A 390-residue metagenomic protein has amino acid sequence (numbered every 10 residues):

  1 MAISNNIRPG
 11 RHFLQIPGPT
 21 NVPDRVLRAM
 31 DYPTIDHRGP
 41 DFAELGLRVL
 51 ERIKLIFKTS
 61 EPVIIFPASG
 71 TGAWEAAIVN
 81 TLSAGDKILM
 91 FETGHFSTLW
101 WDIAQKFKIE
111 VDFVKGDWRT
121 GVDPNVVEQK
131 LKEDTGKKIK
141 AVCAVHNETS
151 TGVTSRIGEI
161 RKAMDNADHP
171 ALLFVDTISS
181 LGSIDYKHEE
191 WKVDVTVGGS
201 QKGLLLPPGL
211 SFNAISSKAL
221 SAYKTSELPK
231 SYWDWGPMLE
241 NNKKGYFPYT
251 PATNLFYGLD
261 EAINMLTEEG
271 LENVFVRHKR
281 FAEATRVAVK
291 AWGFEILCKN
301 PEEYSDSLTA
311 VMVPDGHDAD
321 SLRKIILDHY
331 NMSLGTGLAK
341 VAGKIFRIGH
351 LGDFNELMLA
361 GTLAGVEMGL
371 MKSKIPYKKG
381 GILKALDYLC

Functional and structural regions predicted by a protein language model:
R11-P67, T71: A glycine-/small-polar-enriched, mobile loop at the entrance of the PLP active site in fold-type I
N21-V22, Q201-A291: Active-site C-terminal subdomain of aminotransferase-like
S60-L89, T93, S97-W101: Conserved beta-loop-alpha segment that forms the PLP phosphate-binding cup at the N-terminus of a helix
V122-G182, V195: Active-site phosphate-binding strand-loop segment of PLP-dependent enzymes
E189-Q201: Conserved active-site segment immediately N-terminal to the catalytic lysine that forms the internal aldimine
E295-H329: Conserved PLP-binding catalytic core of the aspartate aminotransferase-like
K340, K344-C390: PLP-dependent enzyme catalytic core of the Aspartate aminotransferase-like
